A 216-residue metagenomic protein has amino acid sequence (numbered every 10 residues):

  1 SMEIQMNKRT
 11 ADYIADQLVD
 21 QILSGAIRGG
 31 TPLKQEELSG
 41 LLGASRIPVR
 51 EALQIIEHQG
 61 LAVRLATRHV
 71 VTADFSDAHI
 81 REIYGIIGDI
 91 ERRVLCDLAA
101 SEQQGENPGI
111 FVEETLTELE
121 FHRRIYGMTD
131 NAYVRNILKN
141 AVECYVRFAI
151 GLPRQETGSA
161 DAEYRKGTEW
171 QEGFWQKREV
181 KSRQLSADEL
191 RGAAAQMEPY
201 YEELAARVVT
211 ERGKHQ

Functional and structural regions predicted by a protein language model:
S1-R93, D97, G213-Q216: Short linear motifs at protein or domain termini
D12, D16, E51, D74-P108 (+4 more regions): Amphipathic alpha-helical segments that line or abut small-molecule/effector binding pockets and mediate allosteric
V19, L23, Y84, E91-E102 (+2 more regions): Regular secondary-structure segments
Q21, G25, V63, Y145-F148 (+3 more regions): A short secondary-structure junction motif
G30-T31, L65, V134-L138, A193-A194: Short, hydrophobic secondary-structure boundary micro-motifs
Q35, N131-A132, A187-E189: Short loop-to-helix capping motifs
L116-H122, G127-E156: C-terminal regulatory/oligomerization modules of transcriptional regulators
L152-Q216: C-terminal all-alpha effector/ligand-binding and dimerization domain of prokaryotic HTH-type transcriptional repressors
